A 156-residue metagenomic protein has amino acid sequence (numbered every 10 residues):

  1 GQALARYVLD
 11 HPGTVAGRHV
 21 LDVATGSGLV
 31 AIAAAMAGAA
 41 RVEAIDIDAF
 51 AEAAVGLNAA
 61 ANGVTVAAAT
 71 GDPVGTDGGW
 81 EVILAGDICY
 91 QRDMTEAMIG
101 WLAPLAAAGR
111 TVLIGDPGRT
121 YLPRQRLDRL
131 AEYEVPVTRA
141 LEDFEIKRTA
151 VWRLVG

Functional and structural regions predicted by a protein language model:
G1-G156: S-adenosylmethionine-dependent methyltransferases
